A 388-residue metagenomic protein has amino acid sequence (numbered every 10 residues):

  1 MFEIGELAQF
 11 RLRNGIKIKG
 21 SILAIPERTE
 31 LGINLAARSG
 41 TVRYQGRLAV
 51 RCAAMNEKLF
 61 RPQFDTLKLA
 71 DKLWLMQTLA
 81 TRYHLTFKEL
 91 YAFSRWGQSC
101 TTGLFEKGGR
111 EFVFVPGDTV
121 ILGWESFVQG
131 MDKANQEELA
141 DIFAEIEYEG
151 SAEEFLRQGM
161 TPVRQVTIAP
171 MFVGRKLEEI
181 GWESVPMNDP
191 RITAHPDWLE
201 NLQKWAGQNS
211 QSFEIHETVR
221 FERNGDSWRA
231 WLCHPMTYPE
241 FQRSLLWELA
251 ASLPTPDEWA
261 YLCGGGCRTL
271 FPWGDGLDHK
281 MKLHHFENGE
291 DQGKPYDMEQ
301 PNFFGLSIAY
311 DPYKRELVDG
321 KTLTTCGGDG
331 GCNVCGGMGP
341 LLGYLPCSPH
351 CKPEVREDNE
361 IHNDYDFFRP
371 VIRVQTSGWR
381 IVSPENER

Functional and structural regions predicted by a protein language model:
F2-A8: Short coil-to-beta transition motif at edge beta-strands of beta-rich domains
E3, K17, G32: Short Gly/Ser/Thr- and charged-rich N-terminal loops/segments that act as flexible capping/hinge elements
N14-K17, G320-T322: Short, charged beta-turn/beta-strand-edge "cap" motif at the junction between a beta-strand and an adjacent loop
G15, N34-L253, N359-R388: Extended beta-strand/loop cores of jelly-roll/beta-sandwich
G20-L23: Short beta-strand-centered aromatic/proline hotspots
I25, T29-L35: Basic/aromatic-rich interaction segments and small domains that mediate binding to polyanionic partners
A54-T66, F304, A309-R388: Surface-exposed recognition segments
R220-G337: Functional-site microenvironments in short loops/helix caps that host divalent-cation chemistry
